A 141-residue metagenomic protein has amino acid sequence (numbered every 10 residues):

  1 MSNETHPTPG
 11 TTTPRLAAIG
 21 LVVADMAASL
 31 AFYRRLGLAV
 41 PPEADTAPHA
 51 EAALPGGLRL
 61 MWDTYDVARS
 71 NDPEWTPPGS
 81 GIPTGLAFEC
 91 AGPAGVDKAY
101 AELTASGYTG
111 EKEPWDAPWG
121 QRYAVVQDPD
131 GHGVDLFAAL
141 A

Functional and structural regions predicted by a protein language model:
S2-A18, A39-Q127, A138-A141: Vicinal oxygen chelate
V23-M26, P118: Conserved beta-strand-loop-alpha-helix junction that forms the acyl-donor binding cleft
D25-V40: Amphipathic alpha-helical segments
S29-Y33, L103, G131: Conserved active-site tyrosine of GNAT-family acetyltransferases
G133-L136: Short glycine-/small-residue motifs
